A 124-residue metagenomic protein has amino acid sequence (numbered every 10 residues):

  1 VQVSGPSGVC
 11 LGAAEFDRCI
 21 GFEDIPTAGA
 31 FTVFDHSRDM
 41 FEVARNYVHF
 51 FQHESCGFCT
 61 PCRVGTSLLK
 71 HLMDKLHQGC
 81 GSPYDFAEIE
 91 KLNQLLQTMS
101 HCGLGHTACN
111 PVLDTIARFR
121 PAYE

Functional and structural regions predicted by a protein language model:
V1-E124: Redox cofactor-anchoring modules in respiratory/redox and cofactor-processing assemblies
